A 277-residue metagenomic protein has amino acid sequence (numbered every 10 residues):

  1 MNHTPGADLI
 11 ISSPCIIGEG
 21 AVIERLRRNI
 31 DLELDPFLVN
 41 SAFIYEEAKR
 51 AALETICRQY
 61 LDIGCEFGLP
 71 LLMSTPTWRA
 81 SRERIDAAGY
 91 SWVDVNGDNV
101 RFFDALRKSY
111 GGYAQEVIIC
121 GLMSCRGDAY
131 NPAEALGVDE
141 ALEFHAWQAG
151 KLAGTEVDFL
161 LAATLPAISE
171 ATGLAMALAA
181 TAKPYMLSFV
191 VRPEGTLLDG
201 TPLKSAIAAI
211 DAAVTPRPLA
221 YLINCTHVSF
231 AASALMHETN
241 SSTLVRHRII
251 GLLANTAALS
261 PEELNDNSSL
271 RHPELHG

Functional and structural regions predicted by a protein language model:
M1-G277: Domain-level signal for soluble alpha/beta catalytic cores
